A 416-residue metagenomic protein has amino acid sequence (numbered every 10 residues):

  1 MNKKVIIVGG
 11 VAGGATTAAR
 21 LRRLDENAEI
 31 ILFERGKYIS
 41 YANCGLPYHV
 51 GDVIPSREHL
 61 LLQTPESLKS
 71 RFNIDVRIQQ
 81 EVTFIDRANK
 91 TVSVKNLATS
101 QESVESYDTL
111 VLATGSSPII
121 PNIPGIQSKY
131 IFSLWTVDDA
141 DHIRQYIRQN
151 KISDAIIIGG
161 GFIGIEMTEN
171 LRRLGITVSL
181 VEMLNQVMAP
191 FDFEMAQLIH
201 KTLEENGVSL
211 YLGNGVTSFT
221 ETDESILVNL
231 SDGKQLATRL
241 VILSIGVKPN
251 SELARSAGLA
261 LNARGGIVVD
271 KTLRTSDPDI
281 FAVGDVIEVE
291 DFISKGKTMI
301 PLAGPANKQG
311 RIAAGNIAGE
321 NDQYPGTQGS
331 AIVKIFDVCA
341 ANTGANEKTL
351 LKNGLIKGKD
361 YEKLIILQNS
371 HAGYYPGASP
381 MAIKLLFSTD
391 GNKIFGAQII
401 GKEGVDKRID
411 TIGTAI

Functional and structural regions predicted by a protein language model:
M1-V11, I152-G161: Beta1/beta-strand and adjacent pyrophosphate-binding region of the FAD-binding site in flavoprotein oxidoreductases
N2-D75, Q79, I119, T168-F191 (+1 more regions): Beta1-alpha1 glycine-rich phosphate/pyrophosphate-binding loop at the start of Rossmann-like nucleotide-binding domains
N2-K4, V286-G404: Mid-to-C-terminal Rossmann-like scaffold of FAD/NAD(P)H-dependent oxidoreductases
N27-E29, R71, R77-A98, E105 (+1 more regions): A Rossmann-like FAD-binding core segment of flavoenzymes
L61, D154-A155, F162-F219, I300-A306 (+1 more regions): Rossmann-like dinucleotide-binding cores of NAD(P)H-dependent redox enzymes
E105-G115, I158, L236-G246, G310 (+1 more regions): Short hydrophobic core segments
L112-L174, S209-L210, A263, V269-K271: Glycine-rich dinucleotide-binding loop and its adjacent helix/turn
Q127-K151, D223, L227-N229, K234-N316: FAD-site-proximal beta/loop scaffold in flavoenzymes
